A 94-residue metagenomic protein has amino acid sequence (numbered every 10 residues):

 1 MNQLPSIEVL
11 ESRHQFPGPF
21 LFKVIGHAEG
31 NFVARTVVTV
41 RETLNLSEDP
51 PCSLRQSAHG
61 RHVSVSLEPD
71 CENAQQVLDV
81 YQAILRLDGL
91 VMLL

Functional and structural regions predicted by a protein language model:
M1-S64, D70-L94: Long, contiguous binding/interaction regions
